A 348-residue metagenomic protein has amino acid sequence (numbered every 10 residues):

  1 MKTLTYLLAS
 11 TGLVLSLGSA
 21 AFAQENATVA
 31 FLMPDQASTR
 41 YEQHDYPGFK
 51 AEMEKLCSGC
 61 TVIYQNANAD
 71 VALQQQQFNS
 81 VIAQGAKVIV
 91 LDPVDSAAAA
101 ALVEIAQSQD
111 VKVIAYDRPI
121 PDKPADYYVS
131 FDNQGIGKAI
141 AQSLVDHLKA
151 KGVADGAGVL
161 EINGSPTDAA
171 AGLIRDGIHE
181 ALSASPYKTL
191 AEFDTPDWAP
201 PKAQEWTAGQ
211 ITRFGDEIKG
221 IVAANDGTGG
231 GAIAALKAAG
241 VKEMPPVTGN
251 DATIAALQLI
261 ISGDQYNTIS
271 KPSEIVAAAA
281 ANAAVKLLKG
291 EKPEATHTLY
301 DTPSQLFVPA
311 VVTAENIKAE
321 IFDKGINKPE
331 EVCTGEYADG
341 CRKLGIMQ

Functional and structural regions predicted by a protein language model:
M1-A23: Gram-negative bacterial Sec-dependent N-terminal signal peptides
T3-T5, F22-Q348: A residue-level marker of the well-folded mature domains of exported/periplasmic proteins
